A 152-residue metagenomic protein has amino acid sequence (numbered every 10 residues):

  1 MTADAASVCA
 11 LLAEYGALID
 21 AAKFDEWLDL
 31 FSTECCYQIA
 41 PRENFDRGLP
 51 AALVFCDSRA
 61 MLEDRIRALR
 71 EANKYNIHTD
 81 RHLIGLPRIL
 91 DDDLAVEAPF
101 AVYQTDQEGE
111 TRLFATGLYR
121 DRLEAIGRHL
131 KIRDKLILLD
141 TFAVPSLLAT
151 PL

Functional and structural regions predicted by a protein language model:
M1-T33: Short, low-complexity N-terminal intrinsically disordered segments enriched in polar/charged residues
A6-A10, L18, L53, A60 (+1 more regions): A generic "alpha-helical surface" signal
A13, R67, D121-E124: A broadly conserved amphipathic alpha-helix scaffold signal in soluble, globular proteins
Y15-A17, E26, A72-I77, Q107-E110: Short helix-to-loop capping/linker segments positioned immediately adjacent to catalytic or ligand/cofactor-binding
T33-L94, P99: A solvent-exposed, acidic/Ser-Thr-rich amphipathic alpha-helical stretch
D80-L83, R88-L152: A beta-strand edge to alpha-helix "cap/lid" segment located at domain peripheries
